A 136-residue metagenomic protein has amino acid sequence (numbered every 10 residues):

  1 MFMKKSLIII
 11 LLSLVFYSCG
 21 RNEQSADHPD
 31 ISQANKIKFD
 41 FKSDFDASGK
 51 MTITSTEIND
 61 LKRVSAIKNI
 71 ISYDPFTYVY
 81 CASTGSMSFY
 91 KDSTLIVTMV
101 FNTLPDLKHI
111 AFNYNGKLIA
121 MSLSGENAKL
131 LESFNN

Functional and structural regions predicted by a protein language model:
M1-S6: Positively charged n-region of N-terminal signal peptides that target proteins for export
I8-I10: Sec-dependent N-terminal signal peptides
V15-S18: C-terminal motif of bacterial Sec signal peptides marking the signal peptidase cleavage site
G20-N136: Function-determining sites in protein domains
